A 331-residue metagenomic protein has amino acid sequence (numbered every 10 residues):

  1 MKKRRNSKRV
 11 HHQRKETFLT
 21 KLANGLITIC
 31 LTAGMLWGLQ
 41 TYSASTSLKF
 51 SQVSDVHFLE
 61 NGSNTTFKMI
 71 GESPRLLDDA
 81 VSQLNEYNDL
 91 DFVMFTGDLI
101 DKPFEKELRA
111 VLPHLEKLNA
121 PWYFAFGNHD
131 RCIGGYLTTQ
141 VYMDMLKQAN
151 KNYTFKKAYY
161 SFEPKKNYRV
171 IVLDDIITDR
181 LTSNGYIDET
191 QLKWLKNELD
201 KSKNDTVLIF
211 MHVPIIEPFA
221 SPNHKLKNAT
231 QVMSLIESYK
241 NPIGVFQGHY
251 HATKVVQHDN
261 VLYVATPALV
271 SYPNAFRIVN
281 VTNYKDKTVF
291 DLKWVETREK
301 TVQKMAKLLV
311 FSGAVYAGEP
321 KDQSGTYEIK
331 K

Functional and structural regions predicted by a protein language model:
W37-R109: N-terminal active-site segment of His-dependent metallophosphoesterases
Q52-L77, C132-Y153, T178-I187, E217-F219 (+1 more regions): Acidic/histidine-rich helix-loop elements that form or flank divalent-metal/phosphate-binding sites at the catalytic
Q52-S54, V93-G97, W122-N128, L208-M211 (+2 more regions): Active-site neighborhood of phospho(di)ester-bond hydrolases with catalytic His/Asp-centered motifs
L59-G62, D101-F104, N128-Y136, T178-T182 (+3 more regions): Active-site environment of divalent metal-dependent phosphoester hydrolases
T65, R180-L181, Y186, S202-Q247: Active-site-proximal segments of metal-dependent phosphoesterases and phosphodiesterases across multiple
K106-W194, Q231, Q257-A265, N274-N280 (+3 more regions): Extended active-site neighborhood of metal-dependent phosphoesterases/phosphodiesterases
S221-F290: Conserved beta-sheet core of the metallophosphoesterase superfamily
T282-K331: A short C-terminal boundary segment appended to hydrolase-like catalytic domains
